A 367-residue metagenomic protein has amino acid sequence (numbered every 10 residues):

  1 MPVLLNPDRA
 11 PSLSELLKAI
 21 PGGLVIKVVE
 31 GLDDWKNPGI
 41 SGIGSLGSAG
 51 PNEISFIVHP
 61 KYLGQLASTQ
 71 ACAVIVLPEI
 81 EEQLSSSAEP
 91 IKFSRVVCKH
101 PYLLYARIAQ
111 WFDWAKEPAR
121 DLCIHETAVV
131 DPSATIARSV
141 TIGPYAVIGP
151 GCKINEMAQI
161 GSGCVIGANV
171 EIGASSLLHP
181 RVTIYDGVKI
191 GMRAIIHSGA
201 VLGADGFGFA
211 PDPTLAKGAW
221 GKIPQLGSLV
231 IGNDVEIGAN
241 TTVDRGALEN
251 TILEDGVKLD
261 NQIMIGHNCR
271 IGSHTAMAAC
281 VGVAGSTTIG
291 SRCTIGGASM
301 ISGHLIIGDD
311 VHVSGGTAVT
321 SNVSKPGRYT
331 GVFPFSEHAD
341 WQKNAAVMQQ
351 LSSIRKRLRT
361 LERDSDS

Functional and structural regions predicted by a protein language model:
M1-T127, R193, G199-A200, D205-G221 (+2 more regions): Terminal amphipathic alpha-helical/low-complexity segments used for targeting or macromolecular assembly
F56, C123-E337: Structural signal for interior beta-strand "rungs" in well-ordered beta-sheet cores of soluble enzyme domains
